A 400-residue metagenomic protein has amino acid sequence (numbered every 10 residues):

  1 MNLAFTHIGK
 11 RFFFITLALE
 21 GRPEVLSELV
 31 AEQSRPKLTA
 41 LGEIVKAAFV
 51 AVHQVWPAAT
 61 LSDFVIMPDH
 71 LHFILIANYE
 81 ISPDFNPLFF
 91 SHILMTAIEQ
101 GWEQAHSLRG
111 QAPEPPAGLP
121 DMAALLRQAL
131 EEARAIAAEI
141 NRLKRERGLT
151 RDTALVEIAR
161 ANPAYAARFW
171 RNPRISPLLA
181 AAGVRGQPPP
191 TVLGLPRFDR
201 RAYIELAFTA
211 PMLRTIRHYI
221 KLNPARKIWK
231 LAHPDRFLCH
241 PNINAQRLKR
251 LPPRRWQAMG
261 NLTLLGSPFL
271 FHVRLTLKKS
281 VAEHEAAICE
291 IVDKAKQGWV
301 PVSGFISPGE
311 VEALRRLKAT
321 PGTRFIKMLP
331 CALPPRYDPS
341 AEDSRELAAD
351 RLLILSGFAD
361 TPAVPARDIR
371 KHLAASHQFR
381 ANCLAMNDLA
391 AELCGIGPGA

Functional and structural regions predicted by a protein language model:
M1-I243: Short catalytic/metal-binding and nucleic-acid-binding patches
C239-A400: Glycine-biased, small-residue-rich flexible motifs in mid-sequence functional cores and linkers
